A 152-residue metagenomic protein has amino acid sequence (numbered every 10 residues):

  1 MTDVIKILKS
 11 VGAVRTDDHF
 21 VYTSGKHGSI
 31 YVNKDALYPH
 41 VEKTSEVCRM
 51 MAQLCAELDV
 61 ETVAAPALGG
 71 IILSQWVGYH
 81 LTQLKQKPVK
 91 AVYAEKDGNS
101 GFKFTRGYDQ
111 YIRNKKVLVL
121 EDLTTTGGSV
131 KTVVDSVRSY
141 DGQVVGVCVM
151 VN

Functional and structural regions predicted by a protein language model:
M1-L120, T124-N152: PRPP-associated nucleotide enzymes
